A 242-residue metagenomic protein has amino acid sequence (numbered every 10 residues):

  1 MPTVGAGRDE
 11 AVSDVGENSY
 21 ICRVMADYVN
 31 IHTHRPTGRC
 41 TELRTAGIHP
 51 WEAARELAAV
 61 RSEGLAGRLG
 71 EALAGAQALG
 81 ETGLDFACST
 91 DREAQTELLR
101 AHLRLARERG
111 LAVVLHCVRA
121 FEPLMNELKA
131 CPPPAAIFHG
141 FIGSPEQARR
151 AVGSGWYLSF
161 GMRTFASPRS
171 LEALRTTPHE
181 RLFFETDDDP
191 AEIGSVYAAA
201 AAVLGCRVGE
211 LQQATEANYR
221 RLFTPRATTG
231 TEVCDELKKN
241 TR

Functional and structural regions predicted by a protein language model:
P2-R242: Mid-domain alpha/beta scaffold segments of enzyme catalytic cores
